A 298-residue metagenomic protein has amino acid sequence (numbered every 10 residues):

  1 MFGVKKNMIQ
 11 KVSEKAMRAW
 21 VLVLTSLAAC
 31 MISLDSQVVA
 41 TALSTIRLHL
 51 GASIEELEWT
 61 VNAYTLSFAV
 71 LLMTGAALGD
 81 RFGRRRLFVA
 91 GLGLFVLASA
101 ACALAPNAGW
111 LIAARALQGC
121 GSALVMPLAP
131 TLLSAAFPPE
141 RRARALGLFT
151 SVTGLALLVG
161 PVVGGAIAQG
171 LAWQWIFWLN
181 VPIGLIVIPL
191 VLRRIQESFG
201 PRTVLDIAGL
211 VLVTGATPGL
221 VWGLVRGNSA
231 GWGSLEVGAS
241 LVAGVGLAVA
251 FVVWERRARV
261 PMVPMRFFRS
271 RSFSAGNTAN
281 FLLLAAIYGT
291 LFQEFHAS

Functional and structural regions predicted by a protein language model:
M8-R193: Transmembrane-helix bundle of Major Facilitator Superfamily
R18-L34, V39-T41, I54, T60 (+3 more regions): 12-transmembrane solute porter fold
M31-A42, S67, R84, I176 (+4 more regions): Short helix-kink/termination motifs in transmembrane helices of multi-pass secondary transporters
A90, R142-L155, R202-L212, V237 (+1 more regions): Cytoplasmic-side transmembrane-helix entry/capping segments in multi-pass membrane proteins
A108, A172, E197-T203, G227-G233: Membrane-interface helix caps and helix-loop-helix hairpins in membrane proteins
L132, A166, R194, W222 (+3 more regions): A residue-level signal for alpha-helical anchor/packing sites in multi-pass solute transporters
R142, V181-F199, T214-R226, A243-A258: C-terminal membrane-cytosol helix-exit motif in multi-pass small-molecule transporters
Q196-V211, A258-M265: Flexible cytoplasmic inter-helical loops of multi-pass small-molecule transporters
